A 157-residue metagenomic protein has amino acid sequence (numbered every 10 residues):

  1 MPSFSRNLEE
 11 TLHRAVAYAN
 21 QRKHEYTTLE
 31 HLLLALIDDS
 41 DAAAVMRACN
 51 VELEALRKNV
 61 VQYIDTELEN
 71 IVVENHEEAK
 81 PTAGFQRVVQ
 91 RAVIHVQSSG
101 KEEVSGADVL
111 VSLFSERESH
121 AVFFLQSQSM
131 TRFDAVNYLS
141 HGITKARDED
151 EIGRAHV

Functional and structural regions predicted by a protein language model:
M1-R154: Histone-fold recognition with a strong bias for associated Lys/Arg-rich disordered tails
